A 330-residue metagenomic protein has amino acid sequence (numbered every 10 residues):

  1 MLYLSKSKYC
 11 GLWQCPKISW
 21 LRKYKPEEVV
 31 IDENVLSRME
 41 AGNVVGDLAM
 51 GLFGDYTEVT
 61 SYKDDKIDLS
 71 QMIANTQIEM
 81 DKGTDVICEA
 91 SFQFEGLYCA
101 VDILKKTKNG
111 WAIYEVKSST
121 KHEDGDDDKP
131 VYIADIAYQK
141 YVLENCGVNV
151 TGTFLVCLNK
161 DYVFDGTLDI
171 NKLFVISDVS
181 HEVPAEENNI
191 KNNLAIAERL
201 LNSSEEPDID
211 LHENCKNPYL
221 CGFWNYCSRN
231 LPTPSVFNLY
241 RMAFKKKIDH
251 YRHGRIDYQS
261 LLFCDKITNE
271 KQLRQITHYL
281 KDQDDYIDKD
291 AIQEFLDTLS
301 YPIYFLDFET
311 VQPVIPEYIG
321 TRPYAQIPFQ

Functional and structural regions predicted by a protein language model:
M1-G110, F237, F244-D288: Metal-dependent nuclease catalytic cores that hydrolyze phosphodiester bonds in DNA/RNA, characterized by
M1-Y3, C10-L12, Q77-E79, Q93-F94 (+4 more regions): A general structural signal for short secondary-structure junctions and capping/turn motifs
L2, S7-K8, S37-A41, V45 (+3 more regions): Cys/His-rich finger/ribbon microdomains and the adjacent scaffold used for macromolecule binding/structural
C15, I103, Q139, C221 (+2 more regions): A residue-level signal for conserved active-site and pocket-lining positions in enzyme catalytic cores
L48, D135-Y138, V142, N189 (+1 more regions): Alpha-helical scaffold elements adjacent to nucleotide-binding pockets in ATP/GTP-utilizing enzyme cores
E58-T60, G147-F154, I196-D208: Short secondary-structure capping/junction motifs at helix and strand boundaries
A74-A185, Y304, T310, V314-I315 (+1 more regions): Mg2+/Mn2+-dependent nuclease catalytic core
